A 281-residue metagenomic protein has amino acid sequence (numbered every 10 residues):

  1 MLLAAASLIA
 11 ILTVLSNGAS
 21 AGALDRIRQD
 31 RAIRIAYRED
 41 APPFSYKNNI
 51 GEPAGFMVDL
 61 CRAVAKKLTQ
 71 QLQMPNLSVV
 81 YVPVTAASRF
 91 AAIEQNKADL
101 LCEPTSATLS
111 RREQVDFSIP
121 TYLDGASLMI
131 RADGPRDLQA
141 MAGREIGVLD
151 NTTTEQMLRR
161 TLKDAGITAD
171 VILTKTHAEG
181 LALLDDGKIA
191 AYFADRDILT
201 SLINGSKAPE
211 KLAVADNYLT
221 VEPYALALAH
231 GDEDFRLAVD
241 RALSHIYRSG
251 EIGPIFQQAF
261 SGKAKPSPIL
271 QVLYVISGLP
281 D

Functional and structural regions predicted by a protein language model:
A4-V14: Bacterial N-terminal signal peptides
L24, V58-K67, G134-P135, Q139-T153 (+2 more regions): Extended ligand-binding regions for polar small-molecule ligands
D25-L101: Extracytoplasmic small-molecule ligand-binding "clamshell" domains of the periplasmic binding protein/Venus flytrap
Y37-A41, V82-A87, N96-T108, L149-T153 (+4 more regions): Beta->alpha turn/N-cap motifs
E39-D40, T121-A132, R196, I203-L243 (+1 more regions): Periplasmic-binding protein-like
N49, R62-S78, T154-L173, I203-A208: Ligand-binding cleft/hinge of the Venus flytrap
M74-A91, D133, I172-A182, T220-E222: Short helix-initiation/N-cap motifs at beta->coil->alpha
S88, C102-Q114, M157-D164, L183-T220 (+1 more regions): A ligand-binding cleft/hinge motif common to bilobed small-molecule-binding domains
